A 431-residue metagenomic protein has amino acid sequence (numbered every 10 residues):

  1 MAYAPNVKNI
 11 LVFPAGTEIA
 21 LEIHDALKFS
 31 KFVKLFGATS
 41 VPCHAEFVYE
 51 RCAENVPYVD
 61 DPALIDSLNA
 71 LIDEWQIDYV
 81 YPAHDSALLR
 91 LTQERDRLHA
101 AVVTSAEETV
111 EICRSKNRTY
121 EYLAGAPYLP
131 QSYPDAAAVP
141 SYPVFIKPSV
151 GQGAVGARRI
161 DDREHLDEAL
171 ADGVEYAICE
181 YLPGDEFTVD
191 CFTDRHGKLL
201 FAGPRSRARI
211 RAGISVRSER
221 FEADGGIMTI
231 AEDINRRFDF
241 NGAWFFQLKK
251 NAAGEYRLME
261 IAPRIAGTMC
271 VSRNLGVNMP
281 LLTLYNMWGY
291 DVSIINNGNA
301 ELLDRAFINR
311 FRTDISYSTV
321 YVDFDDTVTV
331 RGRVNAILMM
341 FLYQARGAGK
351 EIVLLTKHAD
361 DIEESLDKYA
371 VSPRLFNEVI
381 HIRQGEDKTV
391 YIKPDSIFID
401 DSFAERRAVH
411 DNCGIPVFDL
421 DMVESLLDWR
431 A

Functional and structural regions predicted by a protein language model:
M1-T104, D419-D421: ATP-binding N-terminal substructure of ATP-dependent carboxylate-amine bond-forming enzymes
A15, D323-D325, F398-S402: Acidic di-acidic motifs
T109-G184, D194-K198, G225: Active-site nucleotide/adenylate-binding loops and adjacent lid/helix of ATP-dependent enzymes
C179-D239, K250, A262-W288: ATP-dependent carboxylate/phosphate-activation module, predominantly the ATP-grasp catalytic core and closely related
N241, R264-V322: Non-catalytic pre-domain segments flanking phosphatase-related domains
N241-A253: A short glycine-rich, hydrophobically flanked beta-strand micro-motif that places a catalytic Asp/Glu for divalent metal
I295-R383: Alpha-helical substrate-recognition element adjacent to the catalytic core
E386-A404, V409: Conserved Lys-Pro-Asp/Glu-containing loop-to-beta segment of HAD-superfamily phosphomonoesterases, centered on
